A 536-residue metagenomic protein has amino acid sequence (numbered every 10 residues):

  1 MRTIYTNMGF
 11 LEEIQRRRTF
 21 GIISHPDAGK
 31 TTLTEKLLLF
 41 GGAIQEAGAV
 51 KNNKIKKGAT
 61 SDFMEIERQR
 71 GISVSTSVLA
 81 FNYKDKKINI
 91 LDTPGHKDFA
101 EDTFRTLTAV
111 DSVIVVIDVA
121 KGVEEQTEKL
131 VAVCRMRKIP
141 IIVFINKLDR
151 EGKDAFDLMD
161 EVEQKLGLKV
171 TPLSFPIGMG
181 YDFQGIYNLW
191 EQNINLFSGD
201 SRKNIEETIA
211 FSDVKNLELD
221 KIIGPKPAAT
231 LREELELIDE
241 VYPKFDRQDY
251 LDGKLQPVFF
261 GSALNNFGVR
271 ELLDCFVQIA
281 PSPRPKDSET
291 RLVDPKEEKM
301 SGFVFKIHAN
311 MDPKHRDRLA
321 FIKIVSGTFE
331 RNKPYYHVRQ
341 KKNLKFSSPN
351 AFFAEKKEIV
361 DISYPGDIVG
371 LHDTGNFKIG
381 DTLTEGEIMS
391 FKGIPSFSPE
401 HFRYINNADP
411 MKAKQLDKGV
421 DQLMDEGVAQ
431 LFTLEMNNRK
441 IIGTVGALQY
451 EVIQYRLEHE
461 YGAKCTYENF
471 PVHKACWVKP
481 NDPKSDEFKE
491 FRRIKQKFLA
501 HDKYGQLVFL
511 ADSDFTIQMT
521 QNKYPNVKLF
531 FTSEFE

Functional and structural regions predicted by a protein language model:
R2-E536: Structural and coupling elements of P-loop NTPases
